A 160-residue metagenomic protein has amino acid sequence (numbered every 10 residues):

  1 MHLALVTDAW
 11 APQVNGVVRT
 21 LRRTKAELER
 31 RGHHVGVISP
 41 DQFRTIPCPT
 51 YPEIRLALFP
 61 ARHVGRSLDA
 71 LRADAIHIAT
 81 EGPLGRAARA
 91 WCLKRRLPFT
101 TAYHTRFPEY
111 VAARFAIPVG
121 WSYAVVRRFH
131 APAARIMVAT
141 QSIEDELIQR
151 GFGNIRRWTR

Functional and structural regions predicted by a protein language model:
M1-F43, L71: N-terminal subdomain of nucleotide-sugar transferases
R31, W91-R95: Helix C-cap/helix->beta junction micro-motif
P40-L71, I78, P118: A short, charged, and often flexible helix/loop element on the N-terminal side of the glycosyltransferase catalytic
V64-G85, R95-T100: Short N-terminal targeting/anchoring amphipathic segment
L84-A87, E144: Short, well-ordered alpha-helical microsegments
P98-T100, F107-R128: Nucleotide-sugar donor phosphate/pyrophosphate-binding loop at the beta->alpha transition of glycosyltransferases
Y123-R160: Donor nucleotide-sugar binding/catalytic pocket of nucleotide-sugar-dependent glycosyltransferases
